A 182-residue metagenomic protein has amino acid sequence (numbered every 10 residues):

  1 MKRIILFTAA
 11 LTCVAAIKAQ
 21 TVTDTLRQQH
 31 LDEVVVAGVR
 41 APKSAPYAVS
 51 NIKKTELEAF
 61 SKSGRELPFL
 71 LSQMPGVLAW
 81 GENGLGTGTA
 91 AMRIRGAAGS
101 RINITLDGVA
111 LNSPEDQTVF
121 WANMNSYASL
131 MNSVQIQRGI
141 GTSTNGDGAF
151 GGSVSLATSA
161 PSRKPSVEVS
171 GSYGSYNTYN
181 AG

Functional and structural regions predicted by a protein language model:
M1-V22: Cleavable N-terminal targeting peptides that direct proteins into the secretory/outer-membrane pathway or into
D24-T25, E33: Coil residues (strongly favoring Ser/Thr
L31-K62, A91, V134: N-terminal periplasmic "start-of-domain" segments of outer-membrane beta-barrel proteins
D32, A90, F150-G152, P165-V167 (+1 more regions): Hydrophobic, lipid-facing positions within transmembrane beta-strands of outer-membrane proteins
P68-A110, N132: Extracytoplasmic beta-strand/coil segments of soluble accessory domains associated with Gram-negative outer-membrane
G84-L85, G146-G148, G171-A181: Solvent-exposed loop/turn segments connecting transmembrane beta-strands in outer-membrane beta-barrel proteins
R93, A110-R138: Short acidic/polar hinge/loop motifs at secondary-structure boundaries that mediate gating or recognition
N125-S170: A beta-strand signature from Gram-negative outer-membrane beta-barrel systems, especially the internal plug domain
